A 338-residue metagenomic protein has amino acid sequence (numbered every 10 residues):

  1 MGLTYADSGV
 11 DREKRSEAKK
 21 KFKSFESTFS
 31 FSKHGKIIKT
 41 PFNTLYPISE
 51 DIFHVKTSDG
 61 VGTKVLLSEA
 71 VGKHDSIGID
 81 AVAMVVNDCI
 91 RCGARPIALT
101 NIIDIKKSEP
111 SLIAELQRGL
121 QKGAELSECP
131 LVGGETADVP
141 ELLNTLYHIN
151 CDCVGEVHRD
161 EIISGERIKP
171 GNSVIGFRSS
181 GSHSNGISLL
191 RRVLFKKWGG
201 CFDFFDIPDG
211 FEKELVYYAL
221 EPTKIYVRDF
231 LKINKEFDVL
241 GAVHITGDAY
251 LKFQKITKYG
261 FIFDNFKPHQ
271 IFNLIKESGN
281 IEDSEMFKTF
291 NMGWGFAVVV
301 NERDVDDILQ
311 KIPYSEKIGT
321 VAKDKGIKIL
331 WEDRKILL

Functional and structural regions predicted by a protein language model:
G2-D7, S24, S111-P130, L142-Y147 (+3 more regions): Glycine-/charge-enriched secondary-structure boundary and capping motifs
G2-I90, E128, G176: N-terminal glycine-rich phosphate/pyrophosphate-binding loops that anchor nucleotide-derived ligands and cofactors
D11, G171, V298: Residue-level signature of catalytic and energy-coupling elements of molecular machines, predominantly ATP/GTP-dependent
R15, V61-K64, H158-E161, S182-S184 (+2 more regions): Short, acidic Gly/Pro/Ser/Thr-rich loop/turn segments
S24, L45, E50-F53, V61 (+3 more regions): Glycine-rich anion-binding loops of enzyme active sites
F29, K33, T40, S49-F53 (+10 more regions): Short coil/turn connectors at secondary-structure junctions
I187-G199: Short, compositionally biased
